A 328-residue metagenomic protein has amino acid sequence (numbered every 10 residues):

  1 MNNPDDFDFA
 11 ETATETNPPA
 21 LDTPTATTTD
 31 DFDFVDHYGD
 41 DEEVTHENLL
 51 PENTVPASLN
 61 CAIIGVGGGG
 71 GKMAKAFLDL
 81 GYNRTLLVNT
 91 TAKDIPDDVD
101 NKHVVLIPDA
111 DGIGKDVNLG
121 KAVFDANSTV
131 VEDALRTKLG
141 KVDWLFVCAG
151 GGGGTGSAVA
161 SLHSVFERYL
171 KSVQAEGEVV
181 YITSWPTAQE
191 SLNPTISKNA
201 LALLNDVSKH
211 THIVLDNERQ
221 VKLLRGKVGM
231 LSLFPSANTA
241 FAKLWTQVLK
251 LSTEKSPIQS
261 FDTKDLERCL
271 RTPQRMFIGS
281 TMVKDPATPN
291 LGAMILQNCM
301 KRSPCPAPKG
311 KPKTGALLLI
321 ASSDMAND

Functional and structural regions predicted by a protein language model:
N2-D328: Tubulin/FtsZ superfamily GTPase core signature
